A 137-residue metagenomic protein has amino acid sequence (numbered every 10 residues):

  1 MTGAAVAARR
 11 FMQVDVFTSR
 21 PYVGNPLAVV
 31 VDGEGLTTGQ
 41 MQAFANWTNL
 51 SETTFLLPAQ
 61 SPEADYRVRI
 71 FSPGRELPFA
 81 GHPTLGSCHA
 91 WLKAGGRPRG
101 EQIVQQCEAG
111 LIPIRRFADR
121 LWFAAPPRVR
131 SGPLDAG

Functional and structural regions predicted by a protein language model:
M1-V23: N-terminal, positively charged, Ser/Thr/Ala/Gly-biased leader segments that form transit/presequence-like amphipathic
R9, N25, A64-Y66, I112: Change "...and in nucleic-acid phosphodiester-cleaving endonucleases..." to "...and in nucleic-acid processing enzymes
T18, L57-Q60, R116-A118: Short, low-complexity Ser/Thr-rich regulatory SLiMs
Y22-V30: Generic N-terminal amphipathic, Lys/Arg-enriched alpha-helix
V29-D32, L56-L57: Short beta-strand-to-turn element immediately C-terminal to the catalytic PLP-Schiff-base lysine in fold type I
Q40-E76: Anion-binding (especially nucleotide phosphate/pyrophosphate-binding) glycine-rich loop and adjoining beta-alpha core
A43, A64, F71-G137: Acidic, low-complexity central loop/insert segments
